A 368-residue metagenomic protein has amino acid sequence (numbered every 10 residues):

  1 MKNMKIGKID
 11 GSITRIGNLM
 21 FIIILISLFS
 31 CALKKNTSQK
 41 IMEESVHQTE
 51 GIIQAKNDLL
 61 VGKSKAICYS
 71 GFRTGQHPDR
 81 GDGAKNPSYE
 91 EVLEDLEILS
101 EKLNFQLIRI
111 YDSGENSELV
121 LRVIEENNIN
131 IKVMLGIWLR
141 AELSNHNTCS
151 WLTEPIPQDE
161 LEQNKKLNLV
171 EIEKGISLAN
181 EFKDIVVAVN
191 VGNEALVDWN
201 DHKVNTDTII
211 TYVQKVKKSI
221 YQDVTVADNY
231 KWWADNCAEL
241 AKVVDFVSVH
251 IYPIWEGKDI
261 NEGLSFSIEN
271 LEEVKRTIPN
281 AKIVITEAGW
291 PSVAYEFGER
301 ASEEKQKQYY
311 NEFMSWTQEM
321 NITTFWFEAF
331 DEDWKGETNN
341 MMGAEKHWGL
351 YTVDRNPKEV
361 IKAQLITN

Functional and structural regions predicted by a protein language model:
L28-S30: C-terminal motif of bacterial Sec signal peptides marking the signal peptidase cleavage site
K40-D58, G62, E299-S302, W316-N368: Aromatic-rich peripheral "rim/lid" segments of glycoside hydrolase catalytic domains that contact and position glycan
G62-T148: N-terminal carbohydrate-binding/catalytic regions of secreted carbohydrate-active enzymes
I108, V189, V247, I285-E287 (+1 more regions): Conserved, mostly hydrophobic/aromatic
L119-Q222: Substrate-binding cleft of extracellular glycoside hydrolase catalytic domains
L135-I137, H146-T148, V187, N193 (+2 more regions): Aromatic- and acid-rich polysaccharide-binding/catalytic face of secreted or lumenal carbohydrate-active enzymes
V197, D201, I251-W255, T277-K307 (+1 more regions): Active-site clefts of carbohydrate-active enzymes
V213-D235, A281-G289, T323-D333: Aromatic-lined carbohydrate-recognition surfaces of secreted/lumenal glycan-active proteins
